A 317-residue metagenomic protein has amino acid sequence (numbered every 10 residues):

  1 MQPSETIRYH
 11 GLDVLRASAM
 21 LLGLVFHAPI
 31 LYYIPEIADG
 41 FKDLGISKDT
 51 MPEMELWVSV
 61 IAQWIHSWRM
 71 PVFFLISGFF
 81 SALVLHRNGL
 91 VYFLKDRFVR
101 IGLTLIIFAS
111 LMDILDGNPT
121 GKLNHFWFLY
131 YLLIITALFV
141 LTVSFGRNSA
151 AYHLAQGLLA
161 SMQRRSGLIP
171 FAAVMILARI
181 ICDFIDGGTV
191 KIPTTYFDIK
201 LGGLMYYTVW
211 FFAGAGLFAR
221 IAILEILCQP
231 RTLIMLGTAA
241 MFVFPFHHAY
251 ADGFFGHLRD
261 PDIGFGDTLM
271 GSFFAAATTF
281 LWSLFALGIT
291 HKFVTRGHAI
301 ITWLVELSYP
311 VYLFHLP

Functional and structural regions predicted by a protein language model:
M1-P317: Alpha-helical transmembrane segments and their immediate juxtamembrane cytosolic regions
